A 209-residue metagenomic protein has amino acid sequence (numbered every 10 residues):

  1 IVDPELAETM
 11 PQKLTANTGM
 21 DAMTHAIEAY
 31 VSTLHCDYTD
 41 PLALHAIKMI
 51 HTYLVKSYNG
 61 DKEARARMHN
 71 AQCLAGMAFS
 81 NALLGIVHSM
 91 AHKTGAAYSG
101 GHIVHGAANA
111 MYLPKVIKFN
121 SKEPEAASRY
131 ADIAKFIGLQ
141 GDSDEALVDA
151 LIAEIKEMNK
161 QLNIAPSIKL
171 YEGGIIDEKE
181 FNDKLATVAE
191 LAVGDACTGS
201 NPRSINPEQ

Functional and structural regions predicted by a protein language model:
I1-H35, S128-D132: A glycine/threonine-rich phosphate-anchoring loop and its flanking beta-alpha core in nucleotide/phosphate-binding
Q12, F79, P202: Glycine- and other small-residue-rich loops at beta-strand/loop junctions that grip anionic moieties
A29-E154: Active-site segments that bind and position negatively charged phosphate/pyrophosphate groups
A134-Q209: C-terminal charged capping/lid subdomain of soluble metabolic enzymes
